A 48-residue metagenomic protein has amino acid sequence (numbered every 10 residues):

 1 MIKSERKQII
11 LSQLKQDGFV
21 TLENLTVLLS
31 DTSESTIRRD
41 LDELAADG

Functional and structural regions predicted by a protein language model:
M1-T32: Extreme N-terminal segment that seeds HTH/winged-HTH DNA-binding domains in transcriptional regulators
E23-G48: N-terminal helix-turn-helix
